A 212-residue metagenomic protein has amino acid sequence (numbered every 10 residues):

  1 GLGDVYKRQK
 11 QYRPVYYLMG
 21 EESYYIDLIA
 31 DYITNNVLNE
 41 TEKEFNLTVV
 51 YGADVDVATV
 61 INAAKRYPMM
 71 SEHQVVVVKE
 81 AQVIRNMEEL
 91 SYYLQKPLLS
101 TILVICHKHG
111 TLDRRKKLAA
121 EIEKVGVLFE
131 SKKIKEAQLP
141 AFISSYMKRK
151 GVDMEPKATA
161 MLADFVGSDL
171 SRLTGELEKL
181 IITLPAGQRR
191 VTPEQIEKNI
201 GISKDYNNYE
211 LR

Functional and structural regions predicted by a protein language model:
G1-R212: Conserved beta/loop motifs at nucleotide-recognition and modification sites
